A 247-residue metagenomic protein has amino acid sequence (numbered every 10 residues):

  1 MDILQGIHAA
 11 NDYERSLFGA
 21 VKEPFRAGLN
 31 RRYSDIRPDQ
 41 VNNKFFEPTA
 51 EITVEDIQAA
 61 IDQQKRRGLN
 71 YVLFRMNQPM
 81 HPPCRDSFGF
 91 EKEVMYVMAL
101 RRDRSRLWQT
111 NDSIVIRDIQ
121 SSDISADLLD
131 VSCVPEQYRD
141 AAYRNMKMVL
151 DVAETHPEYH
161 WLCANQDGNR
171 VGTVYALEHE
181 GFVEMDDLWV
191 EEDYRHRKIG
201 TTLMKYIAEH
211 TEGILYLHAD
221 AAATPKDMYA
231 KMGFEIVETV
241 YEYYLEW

Functional and structural regions predicted by a protein language model:
M1-E14, K44-E51, Y96, R104-K147 (+1 more regions): Short amphipathic alpha-helix that is part of the acyltransferase structural core
M1-R67, R144, V152-T155: N-terminal charged segments
D39-T49, G181-E192: Conserved acetyl-CoA binding element of GNAT-fold acetyltransferases
A50-V115, Q120, P225, Y243-L245: Acyl-donor-binding surface of acyltransferase catalytic domains
T53-A60, V190-E192, H196-E209, K231: Conserved acetyl-CoA-binding loop-helix of GNAT-fold acetyltransferases
F74, M185, L215-D220: Conserved hydrophobic beta-strand within the GNAT/NAT acetyltransferase core sheet that lines the active-site cleft
D86-K92, A230-T239: Conserved acetyl-CoA-binding loop of GNAT-fold acetyltransferases
A141-W189: A conserved beta-strand-loop-helix scaffold within acyl/acetyltransferase catalytic domains
